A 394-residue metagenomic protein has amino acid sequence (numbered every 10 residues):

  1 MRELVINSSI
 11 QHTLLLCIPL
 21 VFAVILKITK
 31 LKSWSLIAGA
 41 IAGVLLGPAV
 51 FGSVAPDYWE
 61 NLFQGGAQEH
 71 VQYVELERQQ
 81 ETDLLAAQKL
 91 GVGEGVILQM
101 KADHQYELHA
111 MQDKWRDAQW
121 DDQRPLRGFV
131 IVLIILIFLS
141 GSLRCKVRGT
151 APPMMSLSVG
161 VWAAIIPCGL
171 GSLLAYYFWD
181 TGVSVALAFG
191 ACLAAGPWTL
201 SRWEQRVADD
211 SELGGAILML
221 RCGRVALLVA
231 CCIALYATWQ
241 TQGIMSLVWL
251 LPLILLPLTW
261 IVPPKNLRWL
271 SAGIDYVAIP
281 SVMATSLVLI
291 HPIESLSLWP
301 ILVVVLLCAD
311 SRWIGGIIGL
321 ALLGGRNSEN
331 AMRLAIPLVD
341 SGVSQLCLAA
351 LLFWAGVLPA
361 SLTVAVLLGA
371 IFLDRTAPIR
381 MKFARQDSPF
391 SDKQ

Functional and structural regions predicted by a protein language model:
M1-Q394: Transmembrane helical cores of multi-pass secondary ion antiporters/exchangers
